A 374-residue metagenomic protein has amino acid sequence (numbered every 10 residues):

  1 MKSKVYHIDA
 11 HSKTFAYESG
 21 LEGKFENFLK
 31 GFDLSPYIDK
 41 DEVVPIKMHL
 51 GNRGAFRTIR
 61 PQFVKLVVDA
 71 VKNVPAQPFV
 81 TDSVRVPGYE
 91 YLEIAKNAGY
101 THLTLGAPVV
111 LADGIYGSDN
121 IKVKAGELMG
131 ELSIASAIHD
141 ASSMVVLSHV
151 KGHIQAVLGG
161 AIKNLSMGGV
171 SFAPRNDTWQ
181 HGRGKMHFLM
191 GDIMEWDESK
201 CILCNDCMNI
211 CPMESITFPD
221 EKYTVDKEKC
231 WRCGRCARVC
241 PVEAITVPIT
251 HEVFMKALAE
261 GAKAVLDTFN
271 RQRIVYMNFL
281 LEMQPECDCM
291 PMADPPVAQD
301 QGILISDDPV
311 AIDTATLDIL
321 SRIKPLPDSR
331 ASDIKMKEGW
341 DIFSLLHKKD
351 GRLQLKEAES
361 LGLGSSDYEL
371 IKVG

Functional and structural regions predicted by a protein language model:
K2-M48, R53-A55, I59-F63, D69-G374: Extended, low-polarity segments enriched in aliphatic/aromatic residues
